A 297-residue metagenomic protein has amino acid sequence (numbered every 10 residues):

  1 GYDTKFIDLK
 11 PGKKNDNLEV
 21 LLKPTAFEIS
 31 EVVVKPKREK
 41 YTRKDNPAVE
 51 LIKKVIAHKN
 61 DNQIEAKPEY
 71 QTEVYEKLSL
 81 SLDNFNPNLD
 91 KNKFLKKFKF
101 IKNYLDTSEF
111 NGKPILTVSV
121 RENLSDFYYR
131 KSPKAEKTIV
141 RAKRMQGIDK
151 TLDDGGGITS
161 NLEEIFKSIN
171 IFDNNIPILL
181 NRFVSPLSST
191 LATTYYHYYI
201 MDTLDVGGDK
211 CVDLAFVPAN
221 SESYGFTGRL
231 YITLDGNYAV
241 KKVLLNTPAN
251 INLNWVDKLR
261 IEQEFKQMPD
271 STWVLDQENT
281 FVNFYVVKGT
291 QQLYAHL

Functional and structural regions predicted by a protein language model:
G1, F127-Y128, N237: Intrinsically disordered, low-complexity N-terminal regions enriched in serine/proline/glycine with scattered basic
G1-K44, R260, T280-L293: Periplasmic N-terminal soluble interaction domains immediately after the signal peptide in Gram-negative
Y2, N15-N17, I29-E31, K67-E69 (+3 more regions): Extracytoplasmic
G12-L21, S160, S223-G228: Phosphate-binding glycine-rich loops and adjacent basic patches that engage nucleotide phosphates, nucleic-acid
A26, R38-D213, V217-G225, K288 (+1 more regions): Structured extracytoplasmic
R43, F183-L191, Y198-D205, D209-L297: Gly/Pro-enriched, hydrophobic low-complexity segments that function as extracytoplasmic propeptides/linkers
